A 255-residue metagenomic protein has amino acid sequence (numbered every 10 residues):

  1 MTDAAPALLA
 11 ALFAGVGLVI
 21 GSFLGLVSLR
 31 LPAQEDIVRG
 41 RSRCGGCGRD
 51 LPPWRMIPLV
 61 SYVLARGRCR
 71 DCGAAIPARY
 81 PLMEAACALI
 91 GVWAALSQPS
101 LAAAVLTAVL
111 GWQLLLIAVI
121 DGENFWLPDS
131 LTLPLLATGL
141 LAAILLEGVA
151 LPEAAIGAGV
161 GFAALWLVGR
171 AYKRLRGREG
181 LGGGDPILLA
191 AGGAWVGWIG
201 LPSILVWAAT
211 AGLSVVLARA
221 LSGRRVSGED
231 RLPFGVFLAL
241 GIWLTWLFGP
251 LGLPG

Functional and structural regions predicted by a protein language model:
M1-P32, D129: Long, highly hydrophobic alpha-helical transmembrane signal-anchor segments
F13, A103-V215, G255: Functional transmembrane core segments of multi-pass inner-membrane proteins
L18, S22-L26, V92, G161-W166 (+3 more regions): Transmembrane alpha-helical segments of multi-pass membrane transport proteins and ion-pumping complexes
L24-R79, F234: Membrane-proximal soluble regions of multi-pass membrane proteins
I76-M83, D129: Select subsegments of transmembrane alpha-helices in polytopic membrane proteins, especially boundary-proximal
W93-L106: Transmembrane helix-loop-helix
G182-G184, L217-W243: Interfacial loop-to-transmembrane junctions
W246-G255: Juxtamembrane boundary at the C-terminal end of a transmembrane helix
